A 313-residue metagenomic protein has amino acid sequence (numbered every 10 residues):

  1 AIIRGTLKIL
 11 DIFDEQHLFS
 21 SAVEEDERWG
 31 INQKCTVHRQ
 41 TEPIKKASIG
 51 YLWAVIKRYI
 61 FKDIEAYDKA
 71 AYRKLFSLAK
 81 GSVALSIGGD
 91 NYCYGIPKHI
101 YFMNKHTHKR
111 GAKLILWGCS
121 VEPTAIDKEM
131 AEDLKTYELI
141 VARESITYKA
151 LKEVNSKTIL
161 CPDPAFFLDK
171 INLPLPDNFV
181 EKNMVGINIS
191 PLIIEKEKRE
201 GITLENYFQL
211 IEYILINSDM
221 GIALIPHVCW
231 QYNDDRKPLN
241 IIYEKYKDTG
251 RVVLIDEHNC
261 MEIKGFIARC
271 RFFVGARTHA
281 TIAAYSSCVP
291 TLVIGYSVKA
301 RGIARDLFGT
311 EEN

Functional and structural regions predicted by a protein language model:
A1-N313: Active-site anion-handling motifs in enzyme catalytic cores
